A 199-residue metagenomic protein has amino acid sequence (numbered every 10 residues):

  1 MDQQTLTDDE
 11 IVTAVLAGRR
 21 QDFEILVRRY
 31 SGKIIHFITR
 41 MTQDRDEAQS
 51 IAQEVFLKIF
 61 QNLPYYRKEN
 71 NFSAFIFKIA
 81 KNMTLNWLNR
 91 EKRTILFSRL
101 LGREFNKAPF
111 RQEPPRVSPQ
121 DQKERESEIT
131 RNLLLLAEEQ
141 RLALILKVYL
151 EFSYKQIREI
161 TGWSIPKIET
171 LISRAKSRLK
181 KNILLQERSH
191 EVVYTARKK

Functional and structural regions predicted by a protein language model:
D2, L16-I25, I35-E54, I160 (+2 more regions): Short, charged helix-capping/linker segments at alpha-helix termini
D2-T5, A14, I95-N106, E159-G162 (+1 more regions): C-terminal edge and immediately downstream basic/flexible tail or linker adjoining helix-turn-helix-like DNA-binding
T13, A17, Q112-I145, F152-I160: Amphipathic alpha-helical segment used for protein-protein interaction
V27-R45, N62, L133, R178 (+1 more regions): Amphipathic, Lys/Arg- and hydrophobic-enriched alpha-helical face
H36, S50-L57, Q61, N70-N82: Structural recognition of an alpha-helix C-terminal capping motif at a helix-to-coil junction
V55, I79, L144, I157-R158 (+1 more regions): Hydrophobic positions on the alpha-helical face of helix-turn-helix-like DNA-binding modules
P64-K68, K81-R99: Arg/Lys-rich amphipathic alpha helix in sigma70-family domain 2
L85, Q140, Y149, K155 (+1 more regions): DNA-recognition helix of helix-turn-helix
